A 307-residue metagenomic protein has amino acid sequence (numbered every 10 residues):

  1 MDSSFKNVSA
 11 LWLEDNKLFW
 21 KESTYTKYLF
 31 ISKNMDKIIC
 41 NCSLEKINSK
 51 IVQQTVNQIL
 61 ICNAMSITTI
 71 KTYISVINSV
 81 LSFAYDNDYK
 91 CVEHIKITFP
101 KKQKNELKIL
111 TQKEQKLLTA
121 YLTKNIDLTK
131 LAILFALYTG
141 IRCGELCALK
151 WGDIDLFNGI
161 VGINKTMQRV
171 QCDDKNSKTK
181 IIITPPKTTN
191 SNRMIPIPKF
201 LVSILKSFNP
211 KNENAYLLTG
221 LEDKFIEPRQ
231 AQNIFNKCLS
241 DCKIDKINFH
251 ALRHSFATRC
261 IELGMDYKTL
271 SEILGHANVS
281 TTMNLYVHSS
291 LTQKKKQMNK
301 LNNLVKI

Functional and structural regions predicted by a protein language model:
M1, I109, M167, V202 (+1 more regions): Catalytic-site neighborhood detector that most strongly recognizes the C-terminal catalytic loop/helix of tyrosine
D2-K6, L13-Y85, Y89, K104 (+2 more regions): N-terminal core-binding DNA-recognition domain of tyrosine site-specific recombinases/integrases
S3, E45, V92, P185-I234: Major-groove DNA-contacting interfaces characterized by cationic-aromatic clusters
D86, K90-V92, K96-C143, C147-L149 (+3 more regions): Basic, Lys/Arg- and aromatic-enriched nucleic-acid-binding interface segment
L118-Y121, D173-N176, L263, N284 (+1 more regions): DNA/chromatin major-groove-contacting recognition/catalytic segments
A120-T129, T139, I195, K211-Y216 (+3 more regions): Short, basic (Lys/Arg/His-rich) helix/loop patches that form interaction surfaces in the mid-to-C-terminal regions
A148-I154, S271-A277, V287: A short, basic/aromatic helix-end/turn motif that makes direct DNA contacts
N158, R169-N192, K199-L201, E222 (+1 more regions): C-terminal secondary-structure termini that scaffold catalytic or DNA-interacting sites
